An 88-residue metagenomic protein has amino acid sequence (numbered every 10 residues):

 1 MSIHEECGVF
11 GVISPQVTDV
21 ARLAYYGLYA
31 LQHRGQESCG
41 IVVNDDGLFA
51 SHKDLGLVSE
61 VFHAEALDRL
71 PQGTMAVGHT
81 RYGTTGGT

Functional and structural regions predicted by a protein language model:
M1-T88: N-terminal glutamine amidotransferase
